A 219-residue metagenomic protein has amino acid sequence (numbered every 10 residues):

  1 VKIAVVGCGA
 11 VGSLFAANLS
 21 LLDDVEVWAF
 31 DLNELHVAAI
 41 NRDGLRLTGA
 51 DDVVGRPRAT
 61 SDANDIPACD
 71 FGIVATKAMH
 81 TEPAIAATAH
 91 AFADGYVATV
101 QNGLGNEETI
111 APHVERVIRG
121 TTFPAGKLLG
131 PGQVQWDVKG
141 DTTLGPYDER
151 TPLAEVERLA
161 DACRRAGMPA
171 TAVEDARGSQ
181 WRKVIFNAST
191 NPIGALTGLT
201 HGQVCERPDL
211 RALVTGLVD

Functional and structural regions predicted by a protein language model:
V1, V25, G95-Y96, E115-R116 (+1 more regions): A structural micro-motif
V1-D52: NAD(P)+-binding Rossmann beta1-loop-alpha1 motif at the extreme N-terminus of oxidoreductases
A4, E26-W28, A98, T143 (+1 more regions): A structural signal for isolated positions on well-ordered beta-strands in alpha/beta enzyme cores
F30, D52-Q135: Rossmann-like NAD(P)(H) cofactor-binding subdomain of soluble oxidoreductases
E34, N41, E82, E157 (+1 more regions): Generic alpha-helical structural signal
L35-A39, N106-E108, P152: Short, charged/polar "capping" segments at the starts of alpha-helices and the immediately preceding loops
H90-A91, T109-R116, G120, Q133-D219: Internal alpha-helical scaffold of NAD(P)-dependent oxidoreductase catalytic cores
